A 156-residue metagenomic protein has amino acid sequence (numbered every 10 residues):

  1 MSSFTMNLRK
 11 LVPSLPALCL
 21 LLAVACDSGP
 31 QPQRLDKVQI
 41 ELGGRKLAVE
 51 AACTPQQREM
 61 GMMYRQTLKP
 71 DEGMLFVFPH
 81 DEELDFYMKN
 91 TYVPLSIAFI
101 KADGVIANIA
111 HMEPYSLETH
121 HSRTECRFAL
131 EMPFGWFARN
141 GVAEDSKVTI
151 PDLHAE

Functional and structural regions predicted by a protein language model:
S3-L15: Bacterial N-terminal signal peptides that target proteins for export
L22-A25: C-terminal motif of bacterial Sec signal peptides marking the signal peptidase cleavage site
D27-E156: Compact, glycine-rich, soluble single-domain proteins
